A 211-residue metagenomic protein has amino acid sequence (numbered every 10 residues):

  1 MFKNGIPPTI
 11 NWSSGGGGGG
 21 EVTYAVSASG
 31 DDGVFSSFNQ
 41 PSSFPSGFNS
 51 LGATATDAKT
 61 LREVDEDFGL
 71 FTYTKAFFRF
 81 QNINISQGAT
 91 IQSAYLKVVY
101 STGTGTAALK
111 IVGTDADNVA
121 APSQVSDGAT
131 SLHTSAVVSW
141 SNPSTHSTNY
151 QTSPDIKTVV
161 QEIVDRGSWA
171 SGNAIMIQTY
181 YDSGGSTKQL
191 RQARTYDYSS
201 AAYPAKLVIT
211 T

Functional and structural regions predicted by a protein language model:
M1-S14: Short, intrinsically disordered N-terminal pre-domain segments
I6, G16-N82, V112-A121, G128-T134 (+3 more regions): Flexible, small-residue-rich N-terminal segments that precede or flank a structured functional core
F71-T72, T90, G103-G105, S168-S171 (+1 more regions): Extracellular/periplasmic catalytic domains that process cell-envelope and extracellular macromolecules
T72-K75, I85-Y95: Extended extracellular/luminal ectodomain segments enriched in beta-structured repeat modules
K75, R79, S93, D155-V159: Extracytoplasmic/secreted proteins, especially bacterial periplasmic and envelope-associated proteins
F80, T90-T102, L207: A short beta-strand element within beta-rich, extracytoplasmic domains of secreted/secretory-pathway proteins
Y100-N173: Beta-strand-rich interaction/scaffold domains
N173-G185, R191: Aromatic sugar-binding interfaces of carbohydrate-active proteins
